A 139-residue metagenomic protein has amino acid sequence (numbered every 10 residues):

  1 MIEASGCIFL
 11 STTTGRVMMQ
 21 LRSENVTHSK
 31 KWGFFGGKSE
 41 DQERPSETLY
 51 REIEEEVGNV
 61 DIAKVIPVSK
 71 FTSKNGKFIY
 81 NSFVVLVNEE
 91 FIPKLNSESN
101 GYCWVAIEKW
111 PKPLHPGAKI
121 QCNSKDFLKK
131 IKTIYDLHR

Functional and structural regions predicted by a protein language model:
M1-M18, K38: Conserved N-terminal beta-strand and adjoining loop/helix that marks the start of the Nudix/MutT-like hydrolase domain
G6, K31, G101: Conserved beta-strand and immediately adjacent loop positions that scaffold enzyme active sites
R16-M18, G33, I79: General beta-strand recognition
R22: Short loop/turn segments immediately following the C-termini of beta-strands
V26-K30: A conserved beta-turn-beta hairpin within the catalytic core of GNAT-like acetyltransferases that forms part
K31-G37: Conserved acetyl-CoA binding element of GNAT-fold acetyltransferases
G37-N123, I134-R139: Unchanged
